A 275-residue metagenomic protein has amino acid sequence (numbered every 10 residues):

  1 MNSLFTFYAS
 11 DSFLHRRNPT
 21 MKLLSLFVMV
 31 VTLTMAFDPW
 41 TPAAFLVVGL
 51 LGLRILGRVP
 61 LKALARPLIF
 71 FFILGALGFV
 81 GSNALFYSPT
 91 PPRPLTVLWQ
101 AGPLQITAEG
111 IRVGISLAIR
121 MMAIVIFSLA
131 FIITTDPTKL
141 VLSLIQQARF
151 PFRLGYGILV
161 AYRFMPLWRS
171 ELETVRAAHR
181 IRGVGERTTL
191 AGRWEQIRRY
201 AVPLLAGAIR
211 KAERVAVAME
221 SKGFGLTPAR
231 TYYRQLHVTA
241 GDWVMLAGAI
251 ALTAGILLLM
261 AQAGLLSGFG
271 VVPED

Functional and structural regions predicted by a protein language model:
M1-P39, F45-G52, S170-D275: Transmembrane alpha-helix interface motif
D11, H15, T34, V59-A63 (+5 more regions): Membrane-helix interfacial "entry" motifs
M35, L53-V59, T135: Structural signal for the C-terminal ends of transmembrane alpha-helices and the immediately following loop
P39-W40, P60-L61, R149-L154: Membrane-helix interface segments
A43, P60-I69: Interfacial helix-loop-helix linkers and transmembrane-helix boundary segments in multi-pass membrane proteins
G49-R58, I73-L77: Alpha-helical transmembrane segments and their membrane-interface exit regions
P67-G183, R187-L190: Juxtamembrane/interface alpha-helical elements of multi-pass membrane proteins
